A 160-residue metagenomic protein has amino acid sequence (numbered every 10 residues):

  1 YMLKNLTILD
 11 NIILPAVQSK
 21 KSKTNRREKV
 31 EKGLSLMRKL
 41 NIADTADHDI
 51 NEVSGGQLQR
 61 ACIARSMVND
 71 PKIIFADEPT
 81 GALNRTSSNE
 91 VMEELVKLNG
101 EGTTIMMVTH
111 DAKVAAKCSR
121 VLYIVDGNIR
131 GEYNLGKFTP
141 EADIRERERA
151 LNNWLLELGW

Functional and structural regions predicted by a protein language model:
L6-P15: Short coil-to-helix segment of the ABC ATPase nucleotide-binding domain corresponding to the Q-loop/switch region
V17, R26-T45: Conserved ABC ATPase "signature" region
D49-V53, Q57: Conserved ABC ATPase signature
I63: Hydrophobic anchor residue at the start of the ABC signature
D70: Conserved catalytic motifs of ABC-family nucleotide-binding domains
I74-D77: Catalytic Walker B motif of ABC-type/P-loop ATPase nucleotide-binding domains
N128-N153: Conserved beta-strand-loop-alpha-helix hinge in the C-terminal portion of ABC ATPase nucleotide-binding domains
